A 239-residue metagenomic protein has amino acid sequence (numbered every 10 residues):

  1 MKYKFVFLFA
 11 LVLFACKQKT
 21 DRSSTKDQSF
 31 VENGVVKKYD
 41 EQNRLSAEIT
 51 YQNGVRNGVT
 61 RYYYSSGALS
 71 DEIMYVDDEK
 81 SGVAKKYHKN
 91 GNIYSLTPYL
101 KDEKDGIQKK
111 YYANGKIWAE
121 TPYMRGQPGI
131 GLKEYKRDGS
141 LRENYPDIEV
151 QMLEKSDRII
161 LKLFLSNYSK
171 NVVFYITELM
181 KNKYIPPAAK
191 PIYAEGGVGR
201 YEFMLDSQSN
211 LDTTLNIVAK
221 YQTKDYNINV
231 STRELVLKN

Functional and structural regions predicted by a protein language model:
M1-F14: Sec-dependent bacterial lipoprotein signal peptides
A15-N239: Glycine/tyrosine- and acidic-biased, solvent-exposed loop/turn segments at the edges of beta-strands
